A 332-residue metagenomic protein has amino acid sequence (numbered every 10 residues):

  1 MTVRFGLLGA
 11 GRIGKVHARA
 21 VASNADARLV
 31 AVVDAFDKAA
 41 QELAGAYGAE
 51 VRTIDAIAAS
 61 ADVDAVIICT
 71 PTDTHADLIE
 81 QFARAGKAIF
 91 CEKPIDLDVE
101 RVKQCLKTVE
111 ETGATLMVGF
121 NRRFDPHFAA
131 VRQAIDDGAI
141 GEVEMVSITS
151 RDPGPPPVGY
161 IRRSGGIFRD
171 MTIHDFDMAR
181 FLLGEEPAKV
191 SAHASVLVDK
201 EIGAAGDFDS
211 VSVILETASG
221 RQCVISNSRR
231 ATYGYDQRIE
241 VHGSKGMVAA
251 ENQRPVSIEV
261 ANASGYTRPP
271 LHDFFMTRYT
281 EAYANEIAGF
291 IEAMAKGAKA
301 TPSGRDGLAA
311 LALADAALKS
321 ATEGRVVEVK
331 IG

Functional and structural regions predicted by a protein language model:
M1, A65-I68, K103, F290-G332: C-terminal helix-rich "cap/oligomerization" subdomain common to oxidoreductases
M1-Y47: N-terminal Rossmann-like dinucleotide-binding module
E50-A61: Short acidic low-complexity segments
T53, F90-C91, L116-V118, S147 (+2 more regions): Hydrophobic residues in well-ordered beta-strands that form the structural core
D64-T72, A76-R123, G138: Beta-strand-loop-alpha-helix segment that lines the small-molecule cofactor/substrate pocket of alpha/beta enzymes
K107-T115, A129-V143, H242-G243: Basic phosphate/pyrophosphate-binding loop/patch that engages nucleotide-derived ligands
V158-Q222, S228-Y233, R305: Rossmann-like dinucleotide-binding domain that binds NAD(P)(H)
V196, E201-D207, A218-N285: NAD(P)-dinucleotide binding in Rossmann-like oxidoreductases
